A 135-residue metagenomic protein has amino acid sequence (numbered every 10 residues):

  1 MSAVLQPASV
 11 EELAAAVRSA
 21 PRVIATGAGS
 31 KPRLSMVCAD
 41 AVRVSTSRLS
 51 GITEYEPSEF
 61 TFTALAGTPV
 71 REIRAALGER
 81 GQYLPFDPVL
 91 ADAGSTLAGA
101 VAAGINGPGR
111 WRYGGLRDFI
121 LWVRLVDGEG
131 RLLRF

Functional and structural regions predicted by a protein language model:
M1-V23, T46-D92, V101, I105-F135: N-terminal glycine-rich flavin-associated loop
I24-P32: Glycine-rich beta-strand-to-loop/alpha-helix junction loops that act as flexible
P32-C38: Short glycine-biased active-site loop of nucleotidyltransferases that positions the nucleotide triphosphate and helps
A39-V44: Short, well-ordered secondary-structure micro-motifs within conserved domains or adaptor modules
A98: ATP-binding N-lobe of GHMP and related small-molecule kinases
